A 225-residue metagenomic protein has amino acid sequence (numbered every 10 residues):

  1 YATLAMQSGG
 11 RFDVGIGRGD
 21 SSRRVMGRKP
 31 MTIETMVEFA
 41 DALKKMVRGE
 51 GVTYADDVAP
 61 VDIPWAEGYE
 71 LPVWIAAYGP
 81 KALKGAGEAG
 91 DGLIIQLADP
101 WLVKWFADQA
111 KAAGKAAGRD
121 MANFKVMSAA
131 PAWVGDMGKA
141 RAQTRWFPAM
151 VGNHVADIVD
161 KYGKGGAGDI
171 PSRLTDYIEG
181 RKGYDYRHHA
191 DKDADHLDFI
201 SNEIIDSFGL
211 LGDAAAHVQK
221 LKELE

Functional and structural regions predicted by a protein language model:
Y1-R11, G87-E88, K115-M121, K222-E225: Acidic (Asp/Glu)-rich catalytic clusters
Y1-V14, R18-S21, P30-T32, F39: A generic, well-ordered mixed alpha/beta core segment in the N-terminal half of proteins
F12-I16, V73-A77, L93-I95, F124-A130: Hydrophobic faces of well-ordered beta-strands that scaffold small-molecule active sites in alpha/beta enzyme cores
I16-R18, Q96-L102, M150-K161: Glycine-rich phosphate-binding active-site loops on the catalytic face of alpha/beta enzymes
R18-S22, D99, A130-V134: Active-site-proximal loop/turn and secondary-structure-junction residues that shape catalytic pockets, frequently
K29-I63, Q109, K115-E223: An alpha-helical appendage that flanks or caps ligand/catalytic pockets
V52-Y54, P72-Y78, L83-K84, A89-W101: Ligand/cofactor pocket segment of small-molecule handling proteins
D99-G114: Active-site-adjacent beta->alpha loops and helix N-cap segments on the catalytic face of soluble alpha/beta enzymes
